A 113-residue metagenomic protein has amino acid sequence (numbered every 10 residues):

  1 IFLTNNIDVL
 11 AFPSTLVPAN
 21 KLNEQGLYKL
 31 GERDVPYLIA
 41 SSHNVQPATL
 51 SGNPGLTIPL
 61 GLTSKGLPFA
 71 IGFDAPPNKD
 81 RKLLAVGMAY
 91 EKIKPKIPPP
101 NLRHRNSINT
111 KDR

Functional and structural regions predicted by a protein language model:
I1-L50, N101-D112: Serine-dependent amide/ester hydrolase catalytic core
T49-R113: Structural helix-boundary/capping segments
